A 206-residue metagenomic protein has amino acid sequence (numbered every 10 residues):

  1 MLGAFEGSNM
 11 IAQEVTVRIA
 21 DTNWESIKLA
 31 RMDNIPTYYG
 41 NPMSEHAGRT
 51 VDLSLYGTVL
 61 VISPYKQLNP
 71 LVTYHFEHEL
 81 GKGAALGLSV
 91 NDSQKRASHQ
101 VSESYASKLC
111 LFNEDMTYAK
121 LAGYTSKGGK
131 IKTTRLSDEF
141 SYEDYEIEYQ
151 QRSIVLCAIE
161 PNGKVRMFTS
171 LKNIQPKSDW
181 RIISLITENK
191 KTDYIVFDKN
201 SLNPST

Functional and structural regions predicted by a protein language model:
M1-T206: Cytosolic regulatory regions of ion transport systems
